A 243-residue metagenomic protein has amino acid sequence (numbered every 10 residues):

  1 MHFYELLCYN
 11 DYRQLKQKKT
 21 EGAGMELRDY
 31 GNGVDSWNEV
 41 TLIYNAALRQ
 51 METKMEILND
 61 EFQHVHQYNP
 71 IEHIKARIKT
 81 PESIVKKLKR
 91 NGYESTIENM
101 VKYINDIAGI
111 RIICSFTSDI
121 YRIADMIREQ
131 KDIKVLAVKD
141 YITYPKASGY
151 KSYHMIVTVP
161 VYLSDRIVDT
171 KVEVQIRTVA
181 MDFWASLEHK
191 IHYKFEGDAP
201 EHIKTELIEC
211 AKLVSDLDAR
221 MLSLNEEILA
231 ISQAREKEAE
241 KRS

Functional and structural regions predicted by a protein language model:
H2-K16: Short, positively charged and aromatic/hydrophobic N-terminal segments
L7-C8, G24-E61, E173-S243: An acidic, glycine-/histidine-flanked metal-binding catalytic module
K19-A23: Positively charged N-terminal leader segments that act as targeting/secretion signals
R28-D35, H64-Q67, M100-G109: A short, surface-exposed helix-loop junction/capping segment
Q50-V65, I71-A76, T80-E82: Small/polar-rich, solvent-exposed N-terminal microdomains that initiate assembly or binding
N69-A108: A glycine-rich, hydrophobic loop/mini-helix early in the fold
N91, I107, I113, T117-I120 (+2 more regions): Surface-exposed peri-terminal alpha-helical interaction modules
V101, C114-S223: Long beta-strand-rich cores associated with HINT superfamily self-processing modules
